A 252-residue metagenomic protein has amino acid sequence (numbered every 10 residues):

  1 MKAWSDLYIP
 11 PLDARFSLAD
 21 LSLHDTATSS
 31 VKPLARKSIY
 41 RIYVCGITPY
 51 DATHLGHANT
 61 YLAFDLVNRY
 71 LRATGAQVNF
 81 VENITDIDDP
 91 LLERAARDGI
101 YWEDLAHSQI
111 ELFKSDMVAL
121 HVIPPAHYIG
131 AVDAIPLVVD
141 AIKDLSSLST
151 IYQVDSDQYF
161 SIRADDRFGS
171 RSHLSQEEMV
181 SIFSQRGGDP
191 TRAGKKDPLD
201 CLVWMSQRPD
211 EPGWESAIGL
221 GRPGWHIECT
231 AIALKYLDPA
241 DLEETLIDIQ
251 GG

Functional and structural regions predicted by a protein language model:
M1-G252: NTP-dependent nucleotidyl-transfer catalytic core
